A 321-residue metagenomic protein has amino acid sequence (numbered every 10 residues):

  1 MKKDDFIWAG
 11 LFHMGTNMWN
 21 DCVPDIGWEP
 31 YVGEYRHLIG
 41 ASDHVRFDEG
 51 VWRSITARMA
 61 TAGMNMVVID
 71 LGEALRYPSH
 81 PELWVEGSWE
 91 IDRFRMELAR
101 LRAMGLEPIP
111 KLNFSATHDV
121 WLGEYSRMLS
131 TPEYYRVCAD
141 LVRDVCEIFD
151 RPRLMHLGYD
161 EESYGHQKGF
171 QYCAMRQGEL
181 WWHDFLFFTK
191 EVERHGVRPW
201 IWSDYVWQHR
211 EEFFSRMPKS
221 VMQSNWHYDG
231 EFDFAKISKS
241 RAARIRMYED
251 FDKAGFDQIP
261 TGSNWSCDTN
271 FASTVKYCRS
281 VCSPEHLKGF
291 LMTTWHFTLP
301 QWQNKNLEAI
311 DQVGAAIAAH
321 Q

Functional and structural regions predicted by a protein language model:
M1-D5, I148-F149, S215-P218, F251 (+1 more regions): Extracellular/periplasmic catalytic domains that process cell-envelope and extracellular macromolecules
I7-G10, N65-V67, M155, V221-M222 (+2 more regions): Hydrophobic beta-strand segments of well-ordered beta-sheets in folded domains
G10-M222, H227: Aromatic-lined carbohydrate-binding surfaces of glycoside hydrolases
D25-W28, K239, K305-I310: Short intrinsically disordered coil segments
R76, H118, H209, D233 (+2 more regions): Generic structural signal for helix capping and beta-alpha/helix-loop junctions
D92-L98, V137-V142, N225-F234, V281-T298 (+1 more regions): Short, basic, helix/turn surface patches
R210-N264, N270: Glycoside hydrolase catalytic-domain groove-lining segments
G255-Q321: Substrate-binding cleft of secreted/luminal carbohydrate-active enzymes
